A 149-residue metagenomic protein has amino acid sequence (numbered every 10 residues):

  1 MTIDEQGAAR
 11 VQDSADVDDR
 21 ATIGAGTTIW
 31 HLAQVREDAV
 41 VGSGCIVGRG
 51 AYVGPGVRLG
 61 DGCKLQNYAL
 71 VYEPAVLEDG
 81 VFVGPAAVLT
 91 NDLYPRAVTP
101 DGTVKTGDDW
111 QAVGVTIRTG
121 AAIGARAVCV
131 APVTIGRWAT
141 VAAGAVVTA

Functional and structural regions predicted by a protein language model:
T2-D13, D18-I23, T27-I135: Flexible, glycine/small-residue-enriched loop-and-beta-strand segment within the central core of proteins
G136-R137, T148: Short, solvent-exposed secondary-structure boundary motifs
A139-V141: Structured catalytic cores of enzymes that bind and process phosphorylated ligands/cofactors
A143-A149: Short, intrinsically disordered, charge-balanced linker/junction segments flanking boundaries in proteins
